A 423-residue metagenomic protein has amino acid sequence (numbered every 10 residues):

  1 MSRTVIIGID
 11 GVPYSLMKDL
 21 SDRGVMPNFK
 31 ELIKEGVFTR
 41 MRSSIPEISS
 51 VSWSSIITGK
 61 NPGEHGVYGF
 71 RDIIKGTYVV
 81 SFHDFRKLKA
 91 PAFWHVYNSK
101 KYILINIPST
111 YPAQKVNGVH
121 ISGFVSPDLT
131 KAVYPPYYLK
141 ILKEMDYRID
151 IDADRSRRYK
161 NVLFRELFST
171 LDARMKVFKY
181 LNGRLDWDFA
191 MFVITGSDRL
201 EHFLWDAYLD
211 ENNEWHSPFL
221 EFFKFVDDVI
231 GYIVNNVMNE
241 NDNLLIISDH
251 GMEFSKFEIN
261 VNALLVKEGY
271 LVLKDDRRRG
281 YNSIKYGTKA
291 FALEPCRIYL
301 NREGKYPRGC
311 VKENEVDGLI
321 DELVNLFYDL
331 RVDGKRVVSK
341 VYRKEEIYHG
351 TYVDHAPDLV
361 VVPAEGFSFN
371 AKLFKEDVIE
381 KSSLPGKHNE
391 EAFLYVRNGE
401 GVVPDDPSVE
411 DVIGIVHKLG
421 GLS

Functional and structural regions predicted by a protein language model:
S2-M17, L32, I56, Y97 (+10 more regions): Beta-strand elements within well-structured catalytic alpha/beta cores of enzymes that handle phosphate/sulfate esters
I9, K18, T39, I48 (+5 more regions): Secreted, luminal/periplasmic, and some membrane-associated catalytic domains that remodel anionic oxygen-ester
M17-E64, I103-L104: Short, structured active-site-proximal loop/turn typified by the sulfatase FGly-forming signature C/S-X-P-X-R
L20-G24, G118-I121, D206-D210, E258-K267 (+1 more regions): Short secondary-structure boundary/capping segments
N28, E322-D329, D411-L419: Generic recognition of well-ordered alpha-helical segments
K60-E211, K289-G318, E322-R336: His/Asp/Glu-rich, glycine-adjacent segments that coordinate divalent cations and/or stabilize oxyanion chemistry on
F203-A207, E211-V229: Extended hydrophobic/aromatic segments used for targeting, binding, or gating
V362-V409: Low-complexity, glycine/alanine/valine/leucine- and proline-rich hydrophobic stretches
